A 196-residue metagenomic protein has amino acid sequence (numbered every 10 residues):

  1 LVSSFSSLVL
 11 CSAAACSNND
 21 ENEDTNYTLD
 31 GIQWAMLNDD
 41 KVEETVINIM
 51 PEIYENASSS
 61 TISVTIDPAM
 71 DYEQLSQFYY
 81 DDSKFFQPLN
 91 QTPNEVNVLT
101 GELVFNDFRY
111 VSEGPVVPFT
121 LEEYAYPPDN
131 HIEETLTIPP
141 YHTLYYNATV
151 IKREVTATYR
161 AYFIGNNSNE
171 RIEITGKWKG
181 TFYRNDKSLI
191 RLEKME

Functional and structural regions predicted by a protein language model:
L1-M36: Bacterial Sec-dependent N-terminal signal peptides
L1-V9, S112-E123: Short intrinsically disordered, low-complexity coil segments enriched in acidic
A13, N97, Y141: Functionally constrained cores in energy, signaling, and assembly domains
N22-F86, P118-E196: Core pore-forming/fusogenic effector modules of secreted, proteolytically activated toxins and immunity proteins
S59-T61, Q91, V98: Extended beta-sheet lipid-handling architectures
P93-F119: Polybasic, Ser/Thr-rich amphipathic helices
